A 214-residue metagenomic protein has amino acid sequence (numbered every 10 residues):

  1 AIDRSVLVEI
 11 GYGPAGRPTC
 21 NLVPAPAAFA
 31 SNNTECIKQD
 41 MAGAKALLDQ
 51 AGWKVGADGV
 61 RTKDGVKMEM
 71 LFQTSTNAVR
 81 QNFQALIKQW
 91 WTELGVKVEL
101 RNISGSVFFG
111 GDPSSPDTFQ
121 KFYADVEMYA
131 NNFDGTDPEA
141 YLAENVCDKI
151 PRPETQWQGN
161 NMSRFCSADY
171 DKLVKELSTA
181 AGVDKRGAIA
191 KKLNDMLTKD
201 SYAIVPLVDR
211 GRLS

Functional and structural regions predicted by a protein language model:
A1-T92, N161-A168, A188, K192: Append "and occasionally in soluble cytosolic enzymes with long acidic Gly/Pro-rich linkers
V8-E9, I37, A42-A46, K97-G110 (+3 more regions): Extracytoplasmic/peripheral linker and loop segments enriched in polar/acidic and small residues with frequent Thr/Pro
P18, A30, A78-Q81, V107-F109 (+2 more regions): Flexible loop/turn segments at secondary-structure boundaries
L22-P24, P113-S114, E139-L142: Short aromatic-enriched loop/helix-cap "lid" or pocket-rim segments at secondary-structure transitions that line
V23, Y129-F133: Beta->alpha turn/N-cap motifs
G56-V60, N132-F133, L142: Active-site acid/base region of carbohydrate-active enzymes
M70-F72, V126-M128, L207: Generic preference for hydrophobic
A85-L94, V107-A124: Short helices/loops that flank or line small-molecule/ion binding pockets
